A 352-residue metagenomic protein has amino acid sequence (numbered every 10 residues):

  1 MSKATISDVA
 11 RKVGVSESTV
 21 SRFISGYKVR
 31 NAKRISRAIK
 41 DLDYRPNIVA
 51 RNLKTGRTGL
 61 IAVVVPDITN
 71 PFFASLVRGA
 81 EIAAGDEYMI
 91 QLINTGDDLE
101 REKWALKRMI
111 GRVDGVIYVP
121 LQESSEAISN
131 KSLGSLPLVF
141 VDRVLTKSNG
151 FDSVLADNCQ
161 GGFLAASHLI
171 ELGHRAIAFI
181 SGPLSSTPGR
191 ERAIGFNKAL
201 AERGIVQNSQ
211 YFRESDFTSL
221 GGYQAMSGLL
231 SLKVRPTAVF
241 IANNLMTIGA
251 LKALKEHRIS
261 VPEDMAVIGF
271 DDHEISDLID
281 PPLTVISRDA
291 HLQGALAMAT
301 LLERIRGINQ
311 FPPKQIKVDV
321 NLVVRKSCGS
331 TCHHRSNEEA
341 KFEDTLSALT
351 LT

Functional and structural regions predicted by a protein language model:
M1-R57, L351: N-terminal helix-turn-helix DNA-binding module of bacterial transcription factors
Y44-K107, R112-G115, I194, A201 (+1 more regions): Amphipathic helical "hinge" segments at domain boundaries
P71-D86, G161-A165, T187-V206, G221 (+4 more regions): Short, solvent-exposed amphipathic alpha-helices that sit in or adjacent to ligand/effector-binding or catalytic
I90-I110, G162-F163, E214-L232: Structural motif
D97, Y118-L164, S185, I205-V206 (+2 more regions): Flexible loop/hinge segments that line or gate small-molecule binding clefts
V154-F179, I194, S219-G228, T247 (+1 more regions): Hydrophobic alpha-helical segments within soluble ligand-binding/sensing domains
F163-R203, Q210, P313-C328: An alpha-beta-alpha
S227-T352: Flexible loop/turn connectors
